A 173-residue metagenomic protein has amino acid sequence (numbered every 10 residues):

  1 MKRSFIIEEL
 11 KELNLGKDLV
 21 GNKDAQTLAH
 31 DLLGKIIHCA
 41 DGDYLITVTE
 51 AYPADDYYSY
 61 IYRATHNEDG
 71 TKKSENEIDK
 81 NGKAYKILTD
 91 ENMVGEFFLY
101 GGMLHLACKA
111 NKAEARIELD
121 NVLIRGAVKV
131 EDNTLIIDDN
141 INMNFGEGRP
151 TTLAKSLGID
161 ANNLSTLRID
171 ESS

Functional and structural regions predicted by a protein language model:
M1-S173: Conserved, well-structured core segments that form or line functional sites
